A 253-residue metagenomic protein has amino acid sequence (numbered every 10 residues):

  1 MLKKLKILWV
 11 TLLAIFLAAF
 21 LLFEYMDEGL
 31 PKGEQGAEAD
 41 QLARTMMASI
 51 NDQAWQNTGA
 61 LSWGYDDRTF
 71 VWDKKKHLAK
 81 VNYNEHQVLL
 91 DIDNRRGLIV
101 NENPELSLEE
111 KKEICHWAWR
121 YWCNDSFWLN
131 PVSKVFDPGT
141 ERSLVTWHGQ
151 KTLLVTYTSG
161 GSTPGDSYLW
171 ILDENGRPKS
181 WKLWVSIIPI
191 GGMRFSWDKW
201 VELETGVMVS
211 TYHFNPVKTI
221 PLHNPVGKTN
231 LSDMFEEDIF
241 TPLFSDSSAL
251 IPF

Functional and structural regions predicted by a protein language model:
M1-L5: Short, Lys/Arg-rich N-terminal segment immediately upstream of the first membrane anchor
K6-D66: N-terminal leader/targeting segments and the immediate start of mature chains
A39-A48, D52, Q56-L61, W119-F127 (+1 more regions): Short, basic/low-complexity N-terminal boundary segments at the transition from targeting/disordered tails
M46, V71-K74, D198-V201: Extended lipid/amphipathic-ligand handling interfaces
A54-D91: Extracytoplasmic/periplasmic/luminal assembly and interaction segments in envelope/secretory/respiratory proteins
H86-E102: Interface amphipathic segments
L98-D166, I187-G191, A249-F253: Flexible, processing/modification-adjacent segments and terminal tails in exported/periplasmic/extracellular proteins
T146-A249: Gly/Pro-enriched, hydrophobic low-complexity segments that function as extracytoplasmic propeptides/linkers
